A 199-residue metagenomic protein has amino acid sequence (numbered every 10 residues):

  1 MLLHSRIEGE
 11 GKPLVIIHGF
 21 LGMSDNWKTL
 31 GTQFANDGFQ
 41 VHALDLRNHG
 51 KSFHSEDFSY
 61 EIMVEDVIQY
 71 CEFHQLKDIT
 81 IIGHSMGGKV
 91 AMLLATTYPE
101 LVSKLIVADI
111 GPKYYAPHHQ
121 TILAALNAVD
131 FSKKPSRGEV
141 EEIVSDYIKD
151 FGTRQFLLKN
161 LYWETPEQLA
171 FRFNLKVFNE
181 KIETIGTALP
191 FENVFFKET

Functional and structural regions predicted by a protein language model:
R6-F53: Conserved HGGG/HGGXW glycine-rich cap/lid loop of the alpha/beta-hydrolase fold
G9-G11, Q75-D78, P99-E100, F196-E198: Active-site acidic short loop of glycosyltransferases
K28, I68, M92-T96: Short, hydrophobic alpha-helix immediately C-terminal to the catalytic nucleophile
Q33-N36, Q40-I82: Active-site loop/oxyanion-hole signature of alpha/beta-hydrolase fold enzymes
G83-G87, A91: Gly/Ala-rich beta-loop-alpha elbow adjacent to hydrolase catalytic centers
M92-T97, L101-P135: Flexible "cap/lid" loop of the alpha/beta hydrolase fold
A125-F131, E139-G152, K159-Y162, K181: Helix-loop "lid/cap" segments that line or gate small-molecule binding pockets
T165-T199: Conserved serine/cysteine hydrolase catalytic core
